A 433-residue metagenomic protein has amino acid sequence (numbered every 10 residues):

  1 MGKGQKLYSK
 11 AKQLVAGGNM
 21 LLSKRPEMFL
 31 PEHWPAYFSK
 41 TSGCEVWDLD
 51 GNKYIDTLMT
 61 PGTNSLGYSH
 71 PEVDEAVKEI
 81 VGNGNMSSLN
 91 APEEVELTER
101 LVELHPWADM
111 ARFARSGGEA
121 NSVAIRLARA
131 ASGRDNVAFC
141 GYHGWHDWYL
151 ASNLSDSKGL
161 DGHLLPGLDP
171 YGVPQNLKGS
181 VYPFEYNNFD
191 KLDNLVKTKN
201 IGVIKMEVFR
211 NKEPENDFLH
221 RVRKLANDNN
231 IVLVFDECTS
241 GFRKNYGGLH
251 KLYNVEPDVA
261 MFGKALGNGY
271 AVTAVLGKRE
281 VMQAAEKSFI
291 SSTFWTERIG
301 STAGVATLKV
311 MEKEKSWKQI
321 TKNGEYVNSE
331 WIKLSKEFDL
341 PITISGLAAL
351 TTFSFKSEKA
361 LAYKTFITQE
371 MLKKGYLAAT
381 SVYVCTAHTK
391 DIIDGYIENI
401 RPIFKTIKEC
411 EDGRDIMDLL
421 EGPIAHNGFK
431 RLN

Functional and structural regions predicted by a protein language model:
M1-K40: Active-site-adjacent loop/helix segments that line or gate small-molecule/cofactor pockets in enzymes
K53-R134: Glycine-rich loop-to-alpha-helix module at the N-terminal edge of alpha/beta enzyme cores
E99-V203, N328: PLP-dependent aspartate aminotransferase-fold enzymes
N188, N194, M206-V232: Active-site core of PLP-dependent enzymes with the aminotransferase class I/II
N254-A285, T296-A303: Active-site PLP attachment segment
T307-I332: Structural signature of PLP-dependent enzymes
E312-E314, K373-N433: PLP-dependent enzyme catalytic core of the Aspartate aminotransferase-like
E325-N328, S335-T368, V384, D418-N433: Conserved PLP-binding catalytic core of the aspartate aminotransferase-like
